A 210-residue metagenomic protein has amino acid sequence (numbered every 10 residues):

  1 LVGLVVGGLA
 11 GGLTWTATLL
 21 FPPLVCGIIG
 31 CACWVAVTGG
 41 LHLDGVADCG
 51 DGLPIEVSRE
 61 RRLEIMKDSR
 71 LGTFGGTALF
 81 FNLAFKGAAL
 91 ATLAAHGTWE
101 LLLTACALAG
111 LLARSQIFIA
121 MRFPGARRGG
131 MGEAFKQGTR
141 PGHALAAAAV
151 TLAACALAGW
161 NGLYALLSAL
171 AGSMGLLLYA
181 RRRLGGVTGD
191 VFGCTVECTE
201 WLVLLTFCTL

Functional and structural regions predicted by a protein language model:
L1-G39, L53-L63, D68-L210: Hydrophobic alpha-helical transmembrane segments
G39-G45: Replace "His-x-His-based motif
L43, D51-G52: Acidic metal-phosphate-binding loop of nucleotide-sugar-dependent transferases
